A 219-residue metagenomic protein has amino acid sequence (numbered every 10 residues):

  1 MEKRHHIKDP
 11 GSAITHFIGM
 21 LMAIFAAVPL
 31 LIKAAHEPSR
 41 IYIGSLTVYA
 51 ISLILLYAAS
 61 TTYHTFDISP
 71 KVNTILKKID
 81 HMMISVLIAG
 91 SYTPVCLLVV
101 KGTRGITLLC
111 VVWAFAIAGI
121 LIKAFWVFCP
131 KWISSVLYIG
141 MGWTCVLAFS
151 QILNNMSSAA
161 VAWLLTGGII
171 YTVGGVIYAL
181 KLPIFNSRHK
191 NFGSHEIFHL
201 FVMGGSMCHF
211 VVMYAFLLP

Functional and structural regions predicted by a protein language model:
M1-P219: Multi-pass alpha-helical transmembrane bundles in non-GPCR membrane proteins that perform intramembrane catalysis
